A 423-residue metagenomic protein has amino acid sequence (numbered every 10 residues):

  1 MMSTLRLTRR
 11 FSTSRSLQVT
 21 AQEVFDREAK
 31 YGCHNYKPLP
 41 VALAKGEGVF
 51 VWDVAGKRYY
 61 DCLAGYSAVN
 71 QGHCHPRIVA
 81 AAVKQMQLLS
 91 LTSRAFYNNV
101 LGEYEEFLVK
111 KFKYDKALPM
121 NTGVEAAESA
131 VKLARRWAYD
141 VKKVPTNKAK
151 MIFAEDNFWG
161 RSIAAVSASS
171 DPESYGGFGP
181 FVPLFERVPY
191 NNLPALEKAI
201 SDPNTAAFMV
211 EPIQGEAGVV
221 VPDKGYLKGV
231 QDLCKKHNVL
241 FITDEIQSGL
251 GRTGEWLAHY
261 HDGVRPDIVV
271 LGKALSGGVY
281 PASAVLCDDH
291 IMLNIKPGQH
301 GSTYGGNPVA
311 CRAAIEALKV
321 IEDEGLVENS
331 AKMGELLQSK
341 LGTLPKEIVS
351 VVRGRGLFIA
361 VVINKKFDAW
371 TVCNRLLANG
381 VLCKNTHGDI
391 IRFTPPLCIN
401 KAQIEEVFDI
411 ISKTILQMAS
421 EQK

Functional and structural regions predicted by a protein language model:
M1-S3: Context-dependent free N-terminus signature
L5-L7, F11-K423: Conserved N-terminal phosphate-binding loop of PLP-dependent enzymes in the Aspartate aminotransferase
